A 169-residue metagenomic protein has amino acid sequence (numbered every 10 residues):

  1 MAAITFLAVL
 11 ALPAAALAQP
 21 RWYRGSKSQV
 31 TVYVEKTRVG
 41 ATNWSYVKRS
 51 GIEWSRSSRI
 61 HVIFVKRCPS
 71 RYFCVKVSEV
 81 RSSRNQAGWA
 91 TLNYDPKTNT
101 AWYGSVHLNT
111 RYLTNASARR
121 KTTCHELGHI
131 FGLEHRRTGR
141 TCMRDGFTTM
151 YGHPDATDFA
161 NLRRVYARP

Functional and structural regions predicted by a protein language model:
M1-A18: Secretory targeting and sorting signals
A16-P169: Zinc-dependent metalloendopeptidases
